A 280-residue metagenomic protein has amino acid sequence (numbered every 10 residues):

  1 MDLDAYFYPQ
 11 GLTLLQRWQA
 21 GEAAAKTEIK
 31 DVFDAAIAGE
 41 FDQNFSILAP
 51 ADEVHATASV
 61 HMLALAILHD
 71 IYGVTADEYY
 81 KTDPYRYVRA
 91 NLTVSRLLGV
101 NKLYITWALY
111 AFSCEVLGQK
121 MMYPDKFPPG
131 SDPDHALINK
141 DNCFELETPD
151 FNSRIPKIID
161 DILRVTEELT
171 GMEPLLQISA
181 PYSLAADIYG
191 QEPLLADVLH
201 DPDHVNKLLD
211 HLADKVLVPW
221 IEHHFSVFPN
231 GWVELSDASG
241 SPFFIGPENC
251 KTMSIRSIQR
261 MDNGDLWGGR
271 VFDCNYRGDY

Functional and structural regions predicted by a protein language model:
M1-H69, G73-E78, N101-L103, E147-Y280: Active-site loop segments of alpha/beta catalytic cores
P84-V94, L217-I221: Short, acidic/polar
V88-M122: Membrane helical hairpin/interfacial module
L109-E147: A contiguous, low-structure linker/loop signature
